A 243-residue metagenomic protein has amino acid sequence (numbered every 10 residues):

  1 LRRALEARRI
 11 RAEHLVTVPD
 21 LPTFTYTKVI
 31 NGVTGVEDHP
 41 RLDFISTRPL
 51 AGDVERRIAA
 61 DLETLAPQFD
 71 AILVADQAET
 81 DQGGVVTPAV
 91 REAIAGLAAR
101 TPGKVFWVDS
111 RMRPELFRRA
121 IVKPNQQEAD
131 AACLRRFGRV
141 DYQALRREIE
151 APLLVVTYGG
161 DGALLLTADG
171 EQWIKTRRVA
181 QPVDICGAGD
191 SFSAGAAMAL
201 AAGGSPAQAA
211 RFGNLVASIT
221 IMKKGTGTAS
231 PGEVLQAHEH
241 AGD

Functional and structural regions predicted by a protein language model:
L1, V54, I58-D61, V86-I94 (+5 more regions): General structural feature for long, well-ordered alpha-helical segments within catalytic domains of soluble enzymes
L1-V74, S230-D243: Conserved N-terminal subdomain of the carbohydrate kinase-like
A7, L50, V54, Q82-V86 (+6 more regions): Catalytic cores of large soluble enzymes that bind and process phosphate-bearing ligands
A7-A12, D70, L97-K104, G170 (+2 more regions): Secondary-structure transition/capping motifs at alpha-helix termini and the adjoining loop/turn into the next element
T27, I72-A75, N125, A163 (+2 more regions): Conserved structural-core and active-site-/substrate-pathway-adjacent residues in large, well-folded domains of enzymes
A75-D76, R111-M112, G160-G162, G213-N214 (+1 more regions): A glycine-rich phosphate-binding loop feature that marks nucleotide/adenosyl-phosphate handling sites
E79-K175, Q181: Conserved phosphate/ATP/ADP-binding segment of small-molecule kinases
E150-P152, V156, R177-A241: Conserved post-catalytic alpha-helical subdomain immediately downstream of the catalytic base and nucleotide-binding
